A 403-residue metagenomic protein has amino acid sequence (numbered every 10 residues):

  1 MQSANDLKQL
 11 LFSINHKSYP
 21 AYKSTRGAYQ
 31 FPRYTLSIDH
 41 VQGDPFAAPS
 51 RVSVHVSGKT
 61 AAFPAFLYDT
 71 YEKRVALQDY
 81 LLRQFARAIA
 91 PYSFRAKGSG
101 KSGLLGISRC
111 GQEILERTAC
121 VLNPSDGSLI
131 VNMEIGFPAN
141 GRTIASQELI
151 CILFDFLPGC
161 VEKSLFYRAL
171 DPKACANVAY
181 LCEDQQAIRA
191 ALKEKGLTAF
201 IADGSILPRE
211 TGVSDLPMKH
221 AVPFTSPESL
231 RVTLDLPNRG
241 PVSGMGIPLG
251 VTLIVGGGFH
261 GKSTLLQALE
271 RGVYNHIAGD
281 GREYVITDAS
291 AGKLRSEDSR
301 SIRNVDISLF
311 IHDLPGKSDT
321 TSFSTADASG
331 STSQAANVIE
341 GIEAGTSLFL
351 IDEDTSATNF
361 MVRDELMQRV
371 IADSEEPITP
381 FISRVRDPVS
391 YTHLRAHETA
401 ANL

Functional and structural regions predicted by a protein language model:
M1-A187, L192-K193: N-terminal accessory targeting/assembly segments
S214-R239: N-terminal pre-Walker A segment at the start of P-loop NTPase domains
R239-L249: Phosphate-binding P-loop
P248-E270: Glycine-rich phosphate-binding P-loop
N275-L309: AAA+/P-loop NTPase substrate/partner-engagement loops
A326-D352: Phosphate-binding/switch loop-helix module in NTP-utilizing enzymes
I342-V385: Conserved P-loop NTPase nucleotide-binding/switch module
T392-A401: Conserved small/polar residues in nucleotide/adenosyl-binding loops
